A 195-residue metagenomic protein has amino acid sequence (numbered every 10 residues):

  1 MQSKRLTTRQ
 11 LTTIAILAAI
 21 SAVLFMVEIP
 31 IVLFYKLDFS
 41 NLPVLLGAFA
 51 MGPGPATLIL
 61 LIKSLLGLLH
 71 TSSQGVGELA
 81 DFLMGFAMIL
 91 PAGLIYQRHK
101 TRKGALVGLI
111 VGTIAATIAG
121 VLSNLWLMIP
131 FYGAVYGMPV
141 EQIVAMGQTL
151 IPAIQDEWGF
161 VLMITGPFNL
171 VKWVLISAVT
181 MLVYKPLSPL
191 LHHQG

Functional and structural regions predicted by a protein language model:
M1-G195: Loop-helix junctions at membrane interfaces
